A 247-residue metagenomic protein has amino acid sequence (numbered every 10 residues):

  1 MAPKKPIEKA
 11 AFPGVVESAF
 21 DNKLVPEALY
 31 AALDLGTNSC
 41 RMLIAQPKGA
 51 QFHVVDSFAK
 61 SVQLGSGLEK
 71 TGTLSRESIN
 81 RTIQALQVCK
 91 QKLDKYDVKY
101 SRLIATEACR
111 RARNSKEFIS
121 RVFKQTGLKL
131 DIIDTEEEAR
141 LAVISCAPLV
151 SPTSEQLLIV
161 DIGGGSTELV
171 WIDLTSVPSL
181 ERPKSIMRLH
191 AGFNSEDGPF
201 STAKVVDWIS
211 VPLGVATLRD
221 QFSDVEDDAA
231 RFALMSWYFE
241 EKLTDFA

Functional and structural regions predicted by a protein language model:
M1-L35, L43-I162, V170-A247: Nucleotide/phosphate-binding catalytic cleft detector across ATP-hydrolyzing and phosphate-transferring enzymes
